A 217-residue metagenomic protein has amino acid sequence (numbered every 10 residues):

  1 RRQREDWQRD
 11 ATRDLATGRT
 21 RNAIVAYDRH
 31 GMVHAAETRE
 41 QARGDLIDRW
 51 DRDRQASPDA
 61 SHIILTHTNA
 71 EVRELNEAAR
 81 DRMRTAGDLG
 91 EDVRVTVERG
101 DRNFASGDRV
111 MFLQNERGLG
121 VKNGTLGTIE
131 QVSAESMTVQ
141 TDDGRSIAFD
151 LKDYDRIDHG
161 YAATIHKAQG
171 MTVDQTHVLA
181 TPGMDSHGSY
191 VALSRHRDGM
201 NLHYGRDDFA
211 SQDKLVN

Functional and structural regions predicted by a protein language model:
R1-V132, T138, K214-N217: Conserved helicase motor core of P-loop NTPases
T17, T125-N217: C-terminal accessory regions
